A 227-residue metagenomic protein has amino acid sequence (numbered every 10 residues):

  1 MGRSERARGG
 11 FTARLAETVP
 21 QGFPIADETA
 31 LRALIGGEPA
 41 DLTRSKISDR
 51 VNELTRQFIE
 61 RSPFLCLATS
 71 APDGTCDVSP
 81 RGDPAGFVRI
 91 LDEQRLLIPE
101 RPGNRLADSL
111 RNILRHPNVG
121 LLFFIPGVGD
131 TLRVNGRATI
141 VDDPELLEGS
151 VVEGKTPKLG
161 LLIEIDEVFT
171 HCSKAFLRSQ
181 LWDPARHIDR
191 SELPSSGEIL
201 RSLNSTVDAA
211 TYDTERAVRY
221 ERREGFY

Functional and structural regions predicted by a protein language model:
M1-Y227: Binding-site signature for planar aromatic cofactors or substrates
